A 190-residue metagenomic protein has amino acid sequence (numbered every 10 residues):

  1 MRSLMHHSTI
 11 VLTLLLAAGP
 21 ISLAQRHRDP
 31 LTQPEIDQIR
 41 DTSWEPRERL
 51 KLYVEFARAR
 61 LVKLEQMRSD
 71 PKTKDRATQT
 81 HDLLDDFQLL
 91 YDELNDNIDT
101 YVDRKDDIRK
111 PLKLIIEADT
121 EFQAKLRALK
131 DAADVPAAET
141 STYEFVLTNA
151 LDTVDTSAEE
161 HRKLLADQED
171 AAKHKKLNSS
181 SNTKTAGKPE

Functional and structural regions predicted by a protein language model:
M1-M5: N-terminal secretory signal peptides that target proteins for export/translocation
S8-G19: Bacterial N-terminal signal peptides
A24-E190: Long, charged/polar, soluble alpha-helical segments
